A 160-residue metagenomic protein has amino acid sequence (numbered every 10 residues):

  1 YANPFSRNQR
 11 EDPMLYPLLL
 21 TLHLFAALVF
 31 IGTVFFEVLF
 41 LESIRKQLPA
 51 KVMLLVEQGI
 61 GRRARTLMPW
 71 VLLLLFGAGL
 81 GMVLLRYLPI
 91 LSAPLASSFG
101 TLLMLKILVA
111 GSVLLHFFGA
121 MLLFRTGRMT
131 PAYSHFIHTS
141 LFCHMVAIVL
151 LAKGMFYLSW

Functional and structural regions predicted by a protein language model:
Y1-P13: Short, Lys/Arg-enriched N-terminal segments with co-localized hydrophobic residues within the first ~10-30 amino acids
E11-W160: Polytopic transmembrane helical bundles with strong interfacial aromatic enrichment
